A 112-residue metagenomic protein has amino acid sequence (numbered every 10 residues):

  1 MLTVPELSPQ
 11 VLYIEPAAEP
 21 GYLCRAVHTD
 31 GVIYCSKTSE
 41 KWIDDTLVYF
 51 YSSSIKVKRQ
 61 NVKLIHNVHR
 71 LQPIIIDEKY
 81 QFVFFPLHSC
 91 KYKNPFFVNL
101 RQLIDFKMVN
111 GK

Functional and structural regions predicted by a protein language model:
M1-V98, Q102-K112: Eukaryotic intrinsically disordered, low-complexity regulatory linkers and tails enriched in Ser/Thr/Pro
